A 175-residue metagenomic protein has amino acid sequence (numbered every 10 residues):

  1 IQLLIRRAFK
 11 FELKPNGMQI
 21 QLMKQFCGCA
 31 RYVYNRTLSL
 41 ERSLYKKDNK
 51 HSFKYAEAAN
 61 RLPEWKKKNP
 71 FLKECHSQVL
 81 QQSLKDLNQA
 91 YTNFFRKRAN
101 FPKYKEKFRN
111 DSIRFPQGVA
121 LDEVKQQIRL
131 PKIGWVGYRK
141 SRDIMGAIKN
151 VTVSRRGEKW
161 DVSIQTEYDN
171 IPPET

Functional and structural regions predicted by a protein language model:
I1-T175: Nucleic-acid substrate recognition interfaces
